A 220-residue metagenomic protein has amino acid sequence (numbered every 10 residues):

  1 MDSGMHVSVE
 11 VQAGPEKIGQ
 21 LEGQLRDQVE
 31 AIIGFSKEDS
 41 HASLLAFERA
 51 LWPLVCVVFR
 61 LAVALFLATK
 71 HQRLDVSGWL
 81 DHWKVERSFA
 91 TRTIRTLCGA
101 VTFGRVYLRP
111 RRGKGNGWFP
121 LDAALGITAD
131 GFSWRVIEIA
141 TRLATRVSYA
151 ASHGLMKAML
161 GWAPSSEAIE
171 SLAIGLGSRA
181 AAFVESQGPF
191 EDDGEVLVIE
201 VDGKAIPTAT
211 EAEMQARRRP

Functional and structural regions predicted by a protein language model:
M1-A64, A68, V106-P220: Catalytic center-proximal scaffold of phosphoryl-transfer enzymes
H71-V101: Long amphipathic N-terminal alpha/beta scaffold segment
